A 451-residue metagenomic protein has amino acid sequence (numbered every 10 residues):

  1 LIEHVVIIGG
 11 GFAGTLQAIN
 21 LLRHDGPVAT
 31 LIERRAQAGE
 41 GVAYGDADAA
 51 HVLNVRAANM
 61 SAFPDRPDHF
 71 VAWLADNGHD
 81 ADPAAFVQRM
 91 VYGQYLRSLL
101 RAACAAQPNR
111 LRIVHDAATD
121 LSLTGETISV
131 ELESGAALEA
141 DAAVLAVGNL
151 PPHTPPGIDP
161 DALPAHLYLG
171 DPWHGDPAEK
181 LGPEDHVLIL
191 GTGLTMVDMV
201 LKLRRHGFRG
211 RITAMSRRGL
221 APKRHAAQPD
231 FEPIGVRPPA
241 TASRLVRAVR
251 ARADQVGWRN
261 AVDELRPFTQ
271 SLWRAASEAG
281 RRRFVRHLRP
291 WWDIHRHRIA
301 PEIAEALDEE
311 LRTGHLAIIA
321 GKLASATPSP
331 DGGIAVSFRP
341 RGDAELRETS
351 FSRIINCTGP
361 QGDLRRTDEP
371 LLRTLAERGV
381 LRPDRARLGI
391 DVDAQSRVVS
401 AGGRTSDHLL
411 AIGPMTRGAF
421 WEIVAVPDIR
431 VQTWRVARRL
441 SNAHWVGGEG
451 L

Functional and structural regions predicted by a protein language model:
I2-A36, V42, H79-A240, V246-L451: Flavin (primarily FAD) cofactor-binding/catalytic cores of flavoenzymes
E33-G78: Redox-cofactor-proximal catalytic regions of oxidoreductases
